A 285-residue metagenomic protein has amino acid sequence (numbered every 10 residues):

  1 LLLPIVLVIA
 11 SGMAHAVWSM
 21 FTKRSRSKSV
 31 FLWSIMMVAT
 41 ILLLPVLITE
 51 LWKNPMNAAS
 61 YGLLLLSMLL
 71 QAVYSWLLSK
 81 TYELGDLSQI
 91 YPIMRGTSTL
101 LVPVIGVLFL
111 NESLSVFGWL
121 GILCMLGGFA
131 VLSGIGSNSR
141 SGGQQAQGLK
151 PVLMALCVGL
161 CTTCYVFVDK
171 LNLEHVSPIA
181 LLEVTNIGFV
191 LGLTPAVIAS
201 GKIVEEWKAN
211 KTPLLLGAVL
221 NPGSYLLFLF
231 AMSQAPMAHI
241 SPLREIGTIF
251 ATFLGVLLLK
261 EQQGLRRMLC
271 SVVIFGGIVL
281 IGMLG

Functional and structural regions predicted by a protein language model:
L1-L87, G134-M154, I187-P222, L226-Q234 (+2 more regions): Membrane-interface interhelical linkers
L1-V6, L100-L160, K170, Q262-G285: Juxtamembrane helix-loop boundary signature in multi-pass membrane transporters
G12-A16, L44, M68-V73, G96-V104 (+9 more regions): Hydrophobic/small/kink-forming positions within alpha-helical transmembrane segments of polytopic membrane proteins
L43-K53, L101-L114, G159-E174, N221-A238 (+1 more regions): Hydrophobic alpha-helical transmembrane segments in multi-pass integral membrane proteins
L66-L70, Y82-F129, L182-L191, M237-L257: Specific alpha-helical transmembrane segments that line the substrate/conduction pathway and gating interfaces
C164, S177-A180, V190: Generic multipass alpha-helical transmembrane bundles of integral membrane proteins
G223-G285: C-terminal appended segment following the main domain
